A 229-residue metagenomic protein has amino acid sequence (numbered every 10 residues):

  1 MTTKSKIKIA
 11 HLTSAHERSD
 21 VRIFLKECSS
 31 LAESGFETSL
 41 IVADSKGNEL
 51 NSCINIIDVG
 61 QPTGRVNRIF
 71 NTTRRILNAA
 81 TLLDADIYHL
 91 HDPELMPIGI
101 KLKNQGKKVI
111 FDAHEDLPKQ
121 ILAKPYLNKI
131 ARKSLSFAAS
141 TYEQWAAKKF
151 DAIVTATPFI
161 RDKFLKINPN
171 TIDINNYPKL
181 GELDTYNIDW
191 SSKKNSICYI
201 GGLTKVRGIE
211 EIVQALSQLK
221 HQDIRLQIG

Functional and structural regions predicted by a protein language model:
M1-I7, S52, G181-S196, L219-K220: Nucleotide-sugar donor-binding and catalytic loop/hinge architecture of NDP-sugar-dependent glycosyltransferases
I9-A10, V154, D189-L216, Q227: Conserved donor-binding/catalytic core segment of Leloir-type glycosyltransferases
H11-N71, A79, I160-L165: N-terminal strand-loop element at the rim of the active site of nucleotide-sugar-dependent glycosyltransferases
R18-D20, A85, F111-K129, A152 (+2 more regions): A short, histidine- and acid-enriched strand-loop-helix "catalytic/donor-clamping" loop that lines the nucleotide-sugar
I23-F24, A43, H91, I153-T157 (+2 more regions): Replace "coordinates the UDP/GDP/TDP-sugar" with "coordinates nucleotide-activated sugar donors
S29, R74-T81, K101-N104, F111 (+3 more regions): Membrane-proximal helix-turn-helix segments that form the acceptor-binding/catalytic region of lipid-linked
I57, K133-T185, S192: Donor nucleotide-sugar binding/catalytic pocket of nucleotide-sugar-dependent glycosyltransferases
N78-M96, K107-I110: Short N-terminal targeting/anchoring amphipathic segment
